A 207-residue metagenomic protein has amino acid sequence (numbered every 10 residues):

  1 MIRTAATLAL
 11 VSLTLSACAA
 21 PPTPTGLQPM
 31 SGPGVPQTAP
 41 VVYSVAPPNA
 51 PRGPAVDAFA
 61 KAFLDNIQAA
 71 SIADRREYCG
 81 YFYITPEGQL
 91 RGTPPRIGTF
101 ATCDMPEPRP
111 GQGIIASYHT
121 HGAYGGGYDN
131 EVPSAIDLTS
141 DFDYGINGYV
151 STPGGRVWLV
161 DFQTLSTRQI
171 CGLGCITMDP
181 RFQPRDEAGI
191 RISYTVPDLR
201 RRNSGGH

Functional and structural regions predicted by a protein language model:
M1-L8: Bacterial N-terminal signal peptides that target proteins for export
T23-T93: N-terminal secretory signal peptides
P24-G53, C103-A116, T120-H207: Active-site-proximal loop/helix of nucleotide/amide-processing enzymes and allied scaffolds
T93-T102: Short, solvent-exposed aromatic-acidic interface loops
